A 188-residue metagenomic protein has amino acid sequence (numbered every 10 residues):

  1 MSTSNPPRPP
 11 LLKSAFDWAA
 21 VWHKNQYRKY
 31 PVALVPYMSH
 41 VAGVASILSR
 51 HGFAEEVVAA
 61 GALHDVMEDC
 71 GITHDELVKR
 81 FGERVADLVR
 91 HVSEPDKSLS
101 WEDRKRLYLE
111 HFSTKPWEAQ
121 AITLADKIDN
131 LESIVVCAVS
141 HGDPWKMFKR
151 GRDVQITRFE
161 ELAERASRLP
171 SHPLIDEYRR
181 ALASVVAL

Functional and structural regions predicted by a protein language model:
S2-L188: Active-site helical microenvironments for divalent-metal-assisted chemistry
